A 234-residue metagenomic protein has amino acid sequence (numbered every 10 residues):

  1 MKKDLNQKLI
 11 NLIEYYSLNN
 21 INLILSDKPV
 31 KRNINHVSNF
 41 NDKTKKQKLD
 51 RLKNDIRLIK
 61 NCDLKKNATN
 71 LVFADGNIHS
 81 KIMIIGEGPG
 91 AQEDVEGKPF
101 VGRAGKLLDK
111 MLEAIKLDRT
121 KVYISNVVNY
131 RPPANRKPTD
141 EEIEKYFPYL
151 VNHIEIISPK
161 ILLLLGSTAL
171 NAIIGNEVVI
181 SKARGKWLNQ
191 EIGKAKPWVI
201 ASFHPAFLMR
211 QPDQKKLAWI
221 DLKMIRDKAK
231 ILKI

Functional and structural regions predicted by a protein language model:
M1-L5: Short, small/acidic-rich helices and loops at N termini and domain boundaries of DNA replication/processing enzymes
Q7, N11, Y15-S17, N22-I234: A polyanion-binding, active-site-adjacent surface
